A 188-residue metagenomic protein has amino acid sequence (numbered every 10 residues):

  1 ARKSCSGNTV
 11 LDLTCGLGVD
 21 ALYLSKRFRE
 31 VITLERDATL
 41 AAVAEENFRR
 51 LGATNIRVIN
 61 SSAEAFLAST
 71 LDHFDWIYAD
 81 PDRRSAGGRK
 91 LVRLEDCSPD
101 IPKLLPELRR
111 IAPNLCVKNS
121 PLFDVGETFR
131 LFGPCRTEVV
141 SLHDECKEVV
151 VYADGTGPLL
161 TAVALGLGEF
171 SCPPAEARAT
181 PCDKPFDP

Functional and structural regions predicted by a protein language model:
A1-G7: Conserved alpha-helix/loop element of class I SAM-dependent methyltransferases that forms part of the SAM/SAH-binding
G7-G16: Conserved class I S-adenosyl-L-methionine
N8, R29, D75, P113: Conserved acidic residues
L17-R29: Conserved SAM-binding loop of SAM-dependent methyltransferases across substrates and taxa, primarily the Class I
E30-E35: Conserved SAM-binding motif I beta-strand of class I
R36-L71, D75-W76: S-adenosyl-L-methionine
Y78, R83-P188: Class I S-adenosyl-L-methionine
